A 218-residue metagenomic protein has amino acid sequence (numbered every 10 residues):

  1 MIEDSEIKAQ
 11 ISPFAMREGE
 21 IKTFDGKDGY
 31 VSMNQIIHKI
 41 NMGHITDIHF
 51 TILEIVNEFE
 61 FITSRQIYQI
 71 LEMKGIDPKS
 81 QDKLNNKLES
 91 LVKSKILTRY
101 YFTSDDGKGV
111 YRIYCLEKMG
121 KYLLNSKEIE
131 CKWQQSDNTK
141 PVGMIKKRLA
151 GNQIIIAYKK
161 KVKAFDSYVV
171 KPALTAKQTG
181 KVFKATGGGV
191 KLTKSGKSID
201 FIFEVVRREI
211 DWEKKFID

Functional and structural regions predicted by a protein language model:
M1-E128, N138: Nuclease-adjacent, charged terminal/linker segments that flank catalytic cores
T63-S64, E130-D137, K197-F203: Glycine-rich, often proline-containing surface loops adjacent to acidic residues and nearby aromatics that form
L124-V169: Amphipathic alpha-helical dimerization/coiled-coil segments that flank or bridge DNA-binding/regulatory modules
G143, I155-I199, E204-W212: Active-site metal-binding core of divalent-cation-utilizing nuclease and nuclease-like domains
W212-D218: Basic, amphipathic alpha-helical patches used to engage nucleic acids or provide basic targeting signals, exemplified
